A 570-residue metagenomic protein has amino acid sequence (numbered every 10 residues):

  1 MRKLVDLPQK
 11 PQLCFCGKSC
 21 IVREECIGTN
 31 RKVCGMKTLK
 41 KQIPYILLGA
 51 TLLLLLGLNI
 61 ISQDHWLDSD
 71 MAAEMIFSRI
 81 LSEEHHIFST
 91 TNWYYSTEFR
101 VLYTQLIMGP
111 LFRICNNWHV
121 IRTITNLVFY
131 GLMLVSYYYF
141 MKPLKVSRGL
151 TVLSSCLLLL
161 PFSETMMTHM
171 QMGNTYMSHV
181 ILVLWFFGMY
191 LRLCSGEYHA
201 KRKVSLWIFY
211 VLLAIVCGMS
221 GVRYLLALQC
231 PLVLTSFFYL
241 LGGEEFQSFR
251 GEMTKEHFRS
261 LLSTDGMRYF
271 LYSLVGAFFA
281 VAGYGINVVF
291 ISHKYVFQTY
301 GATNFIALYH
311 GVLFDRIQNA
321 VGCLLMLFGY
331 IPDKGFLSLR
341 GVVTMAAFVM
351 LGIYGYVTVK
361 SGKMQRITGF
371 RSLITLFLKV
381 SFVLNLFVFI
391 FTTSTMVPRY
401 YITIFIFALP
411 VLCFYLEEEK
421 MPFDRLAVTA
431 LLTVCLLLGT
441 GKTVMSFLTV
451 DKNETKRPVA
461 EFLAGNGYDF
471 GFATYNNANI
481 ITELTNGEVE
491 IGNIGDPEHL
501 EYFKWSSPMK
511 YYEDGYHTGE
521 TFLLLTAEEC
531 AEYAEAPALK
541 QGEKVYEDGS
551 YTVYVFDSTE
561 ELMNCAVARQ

Functional and structural regions predicted by a protein language model:
K40-A50, S205-F209, V343-M350, M364-K379 (+1 more regions): Signature aromatic-anchored transmembrane alpha helix within multi-pass, membrane-resident enzymes that catalyze glycan
K41, I124-L150, W185-M189, G352-G355: Transmembrane-helix motifs of polytopic, lipid-linked glycan transferases
I61-S69, E83-L106, H119-V120: Membrane-proximal lumenal/periplasmic loop motifs of glycosylation machinery
A73-R79, W93-N117, Q318-I331: Short hydrophobic/aromatic helix or loop-helix immediately within or flanking a transmembrane segment in polytopic
T97, V101, S147-C194, M396-A408 (+1 more regions): Membrane-interface micro-motifs in multi-pass membrane enzymes
T175-L182, R340-A347, S372-K420: Hydrophobic/aromatic-rich transmembrane helices and adjacent perimembrane loops
K203-V233, F278: Membrane-interface alpha helices of multi-pass inner-membrane proteins
N466-E501: Short periplasmic/luminal acceptor-recognition loop of GT-C membrane glycosyltransferases, typified by
